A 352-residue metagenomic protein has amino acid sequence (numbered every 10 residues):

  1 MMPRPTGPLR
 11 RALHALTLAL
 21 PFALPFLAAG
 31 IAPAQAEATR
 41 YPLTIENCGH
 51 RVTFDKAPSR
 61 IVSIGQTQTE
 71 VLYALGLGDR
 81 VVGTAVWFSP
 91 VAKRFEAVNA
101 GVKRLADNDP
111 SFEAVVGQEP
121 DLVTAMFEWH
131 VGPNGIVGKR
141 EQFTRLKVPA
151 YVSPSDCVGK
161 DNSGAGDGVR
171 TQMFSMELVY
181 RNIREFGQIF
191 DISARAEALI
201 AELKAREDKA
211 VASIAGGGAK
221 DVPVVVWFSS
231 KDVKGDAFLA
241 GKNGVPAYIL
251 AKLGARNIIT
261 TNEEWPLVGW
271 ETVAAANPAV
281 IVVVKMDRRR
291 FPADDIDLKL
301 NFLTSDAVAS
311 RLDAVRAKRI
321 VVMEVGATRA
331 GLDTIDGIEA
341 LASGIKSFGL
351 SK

Functional and structural regions predicted by a protein language model:
P3, L9, I31-E70, Q172 (+2 more regions): Bacterial Sec-exported substrate-binding components of ABC uptake systems
A15-A29: Bacterial N-terminal signal peptides
I45-G49, K103-E113, D156, N262-G269: Short helix-initiation/N-cap motifs at beta->coil->alpha
R60-P133: A short, structured surface patch at a secondary-structure boundary
S89-P90, F238-W265: Alpha-helical, coiled-coil/dimerization segments enriched in small aliphatic residues
F112-E119, V137-G138, V268-N277: Short helices/loops that flank or line small-molecule/ion binding pockets
K139-Q188: Flexible loop/hinge segments that line or gate small-molecule binding clefts
M173-N182, V283-K352: Structured C-terminal subdomain patch of bacterial secreted/periplasmic proteins
